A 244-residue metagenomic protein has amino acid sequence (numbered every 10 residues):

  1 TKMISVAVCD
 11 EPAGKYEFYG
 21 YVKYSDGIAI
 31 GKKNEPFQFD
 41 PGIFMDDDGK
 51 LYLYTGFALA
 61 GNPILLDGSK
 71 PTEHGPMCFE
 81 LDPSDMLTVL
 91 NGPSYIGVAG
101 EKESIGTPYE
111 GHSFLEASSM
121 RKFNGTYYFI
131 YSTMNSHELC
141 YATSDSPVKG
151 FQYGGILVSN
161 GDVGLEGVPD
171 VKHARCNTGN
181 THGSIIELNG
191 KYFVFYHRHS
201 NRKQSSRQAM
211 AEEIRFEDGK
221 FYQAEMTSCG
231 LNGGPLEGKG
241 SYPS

Functional and structural regions predicted by a protein language model:
T1-S244: Carbohydrate-active catalytic/glycan-binding domains of CAZyme proteins, especially the secreted or lumenal ectodomains
